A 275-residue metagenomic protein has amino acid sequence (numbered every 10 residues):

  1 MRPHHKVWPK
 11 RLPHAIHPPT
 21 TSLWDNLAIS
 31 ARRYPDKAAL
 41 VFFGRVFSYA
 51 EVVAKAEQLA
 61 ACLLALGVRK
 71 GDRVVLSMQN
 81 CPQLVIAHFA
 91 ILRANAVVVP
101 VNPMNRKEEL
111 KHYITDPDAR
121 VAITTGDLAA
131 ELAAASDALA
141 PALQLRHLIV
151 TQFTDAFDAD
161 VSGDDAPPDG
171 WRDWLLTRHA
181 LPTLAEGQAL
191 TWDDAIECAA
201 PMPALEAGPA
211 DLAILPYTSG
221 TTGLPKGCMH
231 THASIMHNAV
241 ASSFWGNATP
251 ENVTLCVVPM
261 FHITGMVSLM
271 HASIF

Functional and structural regions predicted by a protein language model:
M1-T20: Flexible, non-catalytic linker and terminal segments flanking ANL/adenylate-forming cores
H17-P19, A28, D36-C81, V85-F89 (+3 more regions): Conserved AMP-binding/adenylate-forming core of the ANL superfamily
S48-A50, A213-H237: Conserved AMP-binding A3 loop
A65-L66, R93-D194: Structural core segment of the AMP-binding/adenylate-forming
M78-C81, N102, A248, V258-H262: Conserved AMP-binding
F89-A94, D116, H262, H271-F275: Short hydrophobic alpha-helices that are characteristic scaffold elements of the AMP-binding
D169-Y217, L224, N247-V253: Conserved pre-ATP/AMP-binding loop-to-beta segment of ANL
M236-V253, F261-F275: Conserved AMP-binding/adenylation subdomain of ANL enzymes
